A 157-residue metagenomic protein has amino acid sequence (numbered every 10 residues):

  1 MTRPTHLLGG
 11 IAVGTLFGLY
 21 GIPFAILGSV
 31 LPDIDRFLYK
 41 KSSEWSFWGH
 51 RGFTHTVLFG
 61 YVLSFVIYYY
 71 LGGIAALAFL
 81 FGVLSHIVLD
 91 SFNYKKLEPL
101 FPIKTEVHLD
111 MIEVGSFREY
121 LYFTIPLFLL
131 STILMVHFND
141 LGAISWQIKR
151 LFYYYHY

Functional and structural regions predicted by a protein language model:
M1-Y157: N-terminal membrane-targeting hydrophobic helices
